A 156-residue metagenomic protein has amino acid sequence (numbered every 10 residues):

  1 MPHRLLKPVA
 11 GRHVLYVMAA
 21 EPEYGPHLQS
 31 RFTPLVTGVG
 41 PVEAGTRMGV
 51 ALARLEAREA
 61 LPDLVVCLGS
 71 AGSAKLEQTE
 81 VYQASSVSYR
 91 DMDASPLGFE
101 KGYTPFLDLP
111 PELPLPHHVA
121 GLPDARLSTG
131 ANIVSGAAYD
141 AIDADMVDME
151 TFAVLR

Functional and structural regions predicted by a protein language model:
P2-L15, P62-D63: Extreme N-terminal starter segment of soluble prokaryotic enzymes
V9, Y24-R156: Glycine-rich phosphate- or other oxyanion-binding loops that anchor nucleotides, phosphorylated ligands
V14-V17, T33: Short, well-ordered beta-strand elements
A19-E23: Short polar catalytic/cofactor-binding loops
